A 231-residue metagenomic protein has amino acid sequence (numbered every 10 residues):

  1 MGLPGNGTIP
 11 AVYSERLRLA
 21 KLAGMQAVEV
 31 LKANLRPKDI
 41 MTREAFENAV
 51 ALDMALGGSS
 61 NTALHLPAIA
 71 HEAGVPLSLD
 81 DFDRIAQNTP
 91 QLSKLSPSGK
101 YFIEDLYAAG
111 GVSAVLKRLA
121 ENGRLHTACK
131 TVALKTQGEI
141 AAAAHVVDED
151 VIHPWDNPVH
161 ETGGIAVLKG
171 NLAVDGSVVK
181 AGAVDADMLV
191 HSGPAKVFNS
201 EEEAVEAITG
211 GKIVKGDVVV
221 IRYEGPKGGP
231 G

Functional and structural regions predicted by a protein language model:
M1-G231: Catalytic or ion-coupling anion/metal-binding cores of large enzyme and transporter domains
